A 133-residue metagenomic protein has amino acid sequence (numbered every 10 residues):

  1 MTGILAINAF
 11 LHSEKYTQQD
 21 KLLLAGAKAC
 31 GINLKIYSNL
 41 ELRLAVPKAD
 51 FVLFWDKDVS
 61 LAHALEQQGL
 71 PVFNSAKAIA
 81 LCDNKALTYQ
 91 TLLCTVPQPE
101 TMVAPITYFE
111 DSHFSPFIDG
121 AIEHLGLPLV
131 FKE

Functional and structural regions predicted by a protein language model:
M1-A78, H113: ATP-binding N-terminal substructure of ATP-dependent carboxylate-amine bond-forming enzymes
A9, K77-E133: Active-site nucleotide/adenylate-binding loops and adjacent lid/helix of ATP-dependent enzymes
